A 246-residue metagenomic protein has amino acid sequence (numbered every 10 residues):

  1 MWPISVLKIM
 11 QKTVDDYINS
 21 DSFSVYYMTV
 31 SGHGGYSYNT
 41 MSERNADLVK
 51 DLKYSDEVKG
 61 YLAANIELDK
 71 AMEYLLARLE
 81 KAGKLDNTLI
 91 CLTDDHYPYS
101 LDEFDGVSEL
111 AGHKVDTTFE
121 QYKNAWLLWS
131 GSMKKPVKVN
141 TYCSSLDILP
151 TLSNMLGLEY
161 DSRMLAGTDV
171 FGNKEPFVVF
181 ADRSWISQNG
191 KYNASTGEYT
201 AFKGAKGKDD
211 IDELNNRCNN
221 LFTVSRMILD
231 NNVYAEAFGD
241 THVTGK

Functional and structural regions predicted by a protein language model:
M1-K246: Solvent-exposed soluble domains appended to multi-pass membrane proteins
